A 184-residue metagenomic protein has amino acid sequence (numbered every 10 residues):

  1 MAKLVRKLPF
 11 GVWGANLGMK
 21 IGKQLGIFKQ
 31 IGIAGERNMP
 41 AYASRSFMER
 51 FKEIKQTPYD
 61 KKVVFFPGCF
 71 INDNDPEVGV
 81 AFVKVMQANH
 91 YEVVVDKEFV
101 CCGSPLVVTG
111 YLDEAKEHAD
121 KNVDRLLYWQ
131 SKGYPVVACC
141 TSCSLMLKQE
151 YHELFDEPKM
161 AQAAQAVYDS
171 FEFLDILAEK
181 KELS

Functional and structural regions predicted by a protein language model:
M1-S184: Iron-sulfur cluster-binding electron-transfer modules in prokaryotic oxidoreductases
